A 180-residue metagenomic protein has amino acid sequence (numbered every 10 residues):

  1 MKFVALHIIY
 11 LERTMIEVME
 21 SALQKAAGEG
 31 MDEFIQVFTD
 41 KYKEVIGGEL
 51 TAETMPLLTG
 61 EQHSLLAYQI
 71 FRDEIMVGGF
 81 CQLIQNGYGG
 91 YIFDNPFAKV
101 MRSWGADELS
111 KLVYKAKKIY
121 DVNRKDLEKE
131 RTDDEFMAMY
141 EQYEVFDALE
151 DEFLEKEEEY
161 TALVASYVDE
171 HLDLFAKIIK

Functional and structural regions predicted by a protein language model:
M1-T14: N-terminal amphipathic/basic-hydrophobic helices that include classical n-h-c signal peptides and signal-anchor
T14-V77, C81, N86-F93, S103-K180: Extended, alpha-helix-rich binding/interface surfaces that flank or overlap catalytic cores and mediate recognition
